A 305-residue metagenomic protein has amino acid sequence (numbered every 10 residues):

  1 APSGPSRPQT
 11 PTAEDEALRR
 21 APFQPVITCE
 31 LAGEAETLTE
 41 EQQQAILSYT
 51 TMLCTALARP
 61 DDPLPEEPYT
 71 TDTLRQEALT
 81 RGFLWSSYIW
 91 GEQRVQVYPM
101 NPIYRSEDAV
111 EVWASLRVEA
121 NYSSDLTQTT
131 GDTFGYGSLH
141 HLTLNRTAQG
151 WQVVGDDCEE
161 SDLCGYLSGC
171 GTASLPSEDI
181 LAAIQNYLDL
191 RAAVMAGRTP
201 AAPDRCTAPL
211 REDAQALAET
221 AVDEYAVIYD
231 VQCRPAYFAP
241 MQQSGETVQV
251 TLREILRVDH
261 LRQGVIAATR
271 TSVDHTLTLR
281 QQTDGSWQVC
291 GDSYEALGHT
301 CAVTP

Functional and structural regions predicted by a protein language model:
P2-E16: Ser/Thr/Gly/Pro-rich low-complexity, disordered linker/stalk segments of secreted and cell-surface proteins
P8-P11, T37, S86, V95 (+6 more regions): Intrinsically disordered, low-complexity, compositionally biased regions/tails
P8-T10, R20-A21, Q44, T147 (+1 more regions): Positively charged, low-complexity intrinsically disordered regions
D15-Q93, G169-Y229: Core segments of small alpha/beta cavity-forming domains
A17, P63-L64, V110, S123 (+12 more regions): Intrinsic disorder/low-complexity detector
L53, E77, R81, S86-S87 (+11 more regions): Polar/charged side chains located within well-ordered beta-strands of beta-rich proteins
Q93-R105, D230-Q243: Short amphipathic beta-strand and strand-loop transition segments with alternating hydrophobic
E107-L175, G245-P305: Exposed beta-sheet edge and beta->alpha loop/turn motif
